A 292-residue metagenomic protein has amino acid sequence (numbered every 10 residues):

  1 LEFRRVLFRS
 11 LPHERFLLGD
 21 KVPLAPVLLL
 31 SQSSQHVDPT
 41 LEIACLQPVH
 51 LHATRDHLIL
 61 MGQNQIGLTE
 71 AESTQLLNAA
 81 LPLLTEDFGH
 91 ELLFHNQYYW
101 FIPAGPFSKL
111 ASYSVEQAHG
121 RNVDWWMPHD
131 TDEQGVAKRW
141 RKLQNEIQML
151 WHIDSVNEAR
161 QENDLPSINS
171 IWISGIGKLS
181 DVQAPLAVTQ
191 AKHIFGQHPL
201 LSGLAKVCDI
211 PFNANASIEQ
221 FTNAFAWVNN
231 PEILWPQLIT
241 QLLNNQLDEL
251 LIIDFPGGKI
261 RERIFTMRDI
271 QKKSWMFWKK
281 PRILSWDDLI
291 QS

Functional and structural regions predicted by a protein language model:
E2-L7: Short, small-residue-biased leader/transition segments that mark boundaries at the very start of proteins
V22-T74, L81-P82: Long, hydrophobic/aromatic-enriched structural stretches that serve as scaffold segments
Q65-L92, E158-L165, S170: Extended, Lys/Arg-enriched charged tracts that mediate electrostatic binding to polyanionic substrates
E86-H90, I153-R160, N213, L247-L251: Intrinsically disordered or highly flexible coil/loop and linker segments, enriched in small and charged/polar residues
H90-Y99, W172-S174, I253-P256: Acidic carboxylate-rich catalytic motifs and surrounding loops in phosphoryl-/glycosyl-chemistry enzymes
Q97, L110-P236: A contiguous, surface-oriented mixed alpha/beta subdomain in the mid-to-C-terminal portion of proteins that forms
G105-F107: Mature extracytoplasmic enzyme cores
I218-F221, W227-S292: C-terminal regions of proteins
